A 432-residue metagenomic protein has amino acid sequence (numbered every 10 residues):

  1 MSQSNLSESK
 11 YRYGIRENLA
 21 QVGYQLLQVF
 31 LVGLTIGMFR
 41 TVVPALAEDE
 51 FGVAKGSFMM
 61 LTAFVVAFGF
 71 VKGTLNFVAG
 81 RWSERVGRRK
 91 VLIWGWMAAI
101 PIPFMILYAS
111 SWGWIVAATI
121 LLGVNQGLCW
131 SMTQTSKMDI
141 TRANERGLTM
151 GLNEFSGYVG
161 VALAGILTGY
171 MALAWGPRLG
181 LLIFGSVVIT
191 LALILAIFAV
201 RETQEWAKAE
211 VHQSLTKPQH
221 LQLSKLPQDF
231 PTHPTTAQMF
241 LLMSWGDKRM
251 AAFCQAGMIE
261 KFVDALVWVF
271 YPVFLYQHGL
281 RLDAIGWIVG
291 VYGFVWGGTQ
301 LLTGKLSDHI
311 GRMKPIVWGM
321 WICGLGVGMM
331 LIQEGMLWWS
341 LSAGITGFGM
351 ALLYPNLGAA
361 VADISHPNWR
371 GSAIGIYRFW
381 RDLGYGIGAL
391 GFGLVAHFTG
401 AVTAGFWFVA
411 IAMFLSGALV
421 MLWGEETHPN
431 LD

Functional and structural regions predicted by a protein language model:
S2-L19, E202-F253: Juxtamembrane intracellular "pre-TM" segments in multi-pass secondary transporters
R16-G69, R249-A252, A256, K261-H278: Helix-loop boundary and gating motifs at the non-cytosolic
G69-F77, V161-A162, G293-L301, Y385-G386: Residue-level signature of mid-helix packing/kink "hotspots" within the transmembrane helices of 12-pass Major
L75-G87, A172, Q300-G311, H397: Helix-to-loop junctions at the C-terminal end of transmembrane segments in multipass secondary transporters
M97-S110, I322-E334: C-terminal ends and interior cores of transmembrane alpha-helices in multi-pass membrane transporters/permeases
I120-Y158, A359-A360: Cytoplasmic helix-loop-helix junction between adjacent transmembrane helices in 12-TM secondary transporters
G180-I197, F406-M421: Symmetry-related core transmembrane helices of the 12-TM Major Facilitator Superfamily/SLC fold
